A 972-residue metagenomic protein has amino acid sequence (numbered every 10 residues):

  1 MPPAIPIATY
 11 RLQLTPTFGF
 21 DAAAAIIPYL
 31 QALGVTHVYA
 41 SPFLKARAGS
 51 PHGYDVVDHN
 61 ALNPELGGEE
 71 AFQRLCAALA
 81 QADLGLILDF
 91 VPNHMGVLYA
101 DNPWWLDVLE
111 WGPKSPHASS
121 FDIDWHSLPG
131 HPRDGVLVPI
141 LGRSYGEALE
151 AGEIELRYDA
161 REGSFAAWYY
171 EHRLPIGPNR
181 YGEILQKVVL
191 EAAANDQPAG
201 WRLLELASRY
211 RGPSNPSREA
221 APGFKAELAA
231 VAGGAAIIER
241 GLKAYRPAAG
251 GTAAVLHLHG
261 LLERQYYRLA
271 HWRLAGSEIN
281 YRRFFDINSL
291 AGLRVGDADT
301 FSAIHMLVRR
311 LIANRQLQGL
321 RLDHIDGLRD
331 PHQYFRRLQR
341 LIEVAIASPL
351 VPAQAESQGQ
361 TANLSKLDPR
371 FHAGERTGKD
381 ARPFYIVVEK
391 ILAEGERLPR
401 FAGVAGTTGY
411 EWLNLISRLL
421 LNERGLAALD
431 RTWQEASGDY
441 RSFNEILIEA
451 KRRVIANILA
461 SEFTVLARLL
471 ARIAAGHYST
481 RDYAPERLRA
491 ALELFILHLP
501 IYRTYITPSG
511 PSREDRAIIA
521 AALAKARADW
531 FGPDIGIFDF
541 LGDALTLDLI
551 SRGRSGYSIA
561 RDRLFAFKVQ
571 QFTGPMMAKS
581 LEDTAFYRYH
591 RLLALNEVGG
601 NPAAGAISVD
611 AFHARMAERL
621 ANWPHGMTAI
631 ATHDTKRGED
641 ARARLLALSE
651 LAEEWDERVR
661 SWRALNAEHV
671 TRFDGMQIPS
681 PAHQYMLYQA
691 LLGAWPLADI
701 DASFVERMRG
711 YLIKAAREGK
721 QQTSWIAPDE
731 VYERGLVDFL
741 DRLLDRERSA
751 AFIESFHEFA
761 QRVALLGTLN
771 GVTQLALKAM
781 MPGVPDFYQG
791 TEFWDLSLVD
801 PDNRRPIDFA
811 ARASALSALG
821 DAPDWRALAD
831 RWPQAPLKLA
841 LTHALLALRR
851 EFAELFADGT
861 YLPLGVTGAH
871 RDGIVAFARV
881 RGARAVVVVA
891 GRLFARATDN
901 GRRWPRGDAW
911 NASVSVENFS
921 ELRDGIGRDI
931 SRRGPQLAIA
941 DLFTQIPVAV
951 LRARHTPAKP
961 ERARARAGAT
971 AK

Functional and structural regions predicted by a protein language model:
M1-A48, N60, E65, Q73 (+20 more regions): Carbohydrate-interacting/catalytic domains
S50-N63, D101, W105: Surface-exposed, active-site-proximal loop segments in enzymatic domains
L75-D124, L128: Hydrophobic or amphipathic alpha-helical targeting/insertion segments
N93, L322-L328, D830-R831: Conserved short loop/turn motifs at secondary-structure junctions
V138: A conserved mid-domain beta-alpha-beta active-site/ligand-binding segment of alpha/beta enzyme cores
